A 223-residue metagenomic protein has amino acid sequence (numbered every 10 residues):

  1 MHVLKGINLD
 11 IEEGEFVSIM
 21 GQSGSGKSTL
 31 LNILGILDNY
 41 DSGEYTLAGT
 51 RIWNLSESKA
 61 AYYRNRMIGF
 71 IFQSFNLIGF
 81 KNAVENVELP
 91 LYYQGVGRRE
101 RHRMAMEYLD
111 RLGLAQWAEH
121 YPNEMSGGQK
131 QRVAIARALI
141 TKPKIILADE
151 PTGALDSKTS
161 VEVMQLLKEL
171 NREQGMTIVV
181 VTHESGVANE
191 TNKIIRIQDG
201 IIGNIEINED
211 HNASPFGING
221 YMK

Functional and structural regions predicted by a protein language model:
M1-I197: ABC family nucleotide-binding domain
I201-K223: Conserved beta-strand-loop-alpha-helix hinge in the C-terminal portion of ABC ATPase nucleotide-binding domains
